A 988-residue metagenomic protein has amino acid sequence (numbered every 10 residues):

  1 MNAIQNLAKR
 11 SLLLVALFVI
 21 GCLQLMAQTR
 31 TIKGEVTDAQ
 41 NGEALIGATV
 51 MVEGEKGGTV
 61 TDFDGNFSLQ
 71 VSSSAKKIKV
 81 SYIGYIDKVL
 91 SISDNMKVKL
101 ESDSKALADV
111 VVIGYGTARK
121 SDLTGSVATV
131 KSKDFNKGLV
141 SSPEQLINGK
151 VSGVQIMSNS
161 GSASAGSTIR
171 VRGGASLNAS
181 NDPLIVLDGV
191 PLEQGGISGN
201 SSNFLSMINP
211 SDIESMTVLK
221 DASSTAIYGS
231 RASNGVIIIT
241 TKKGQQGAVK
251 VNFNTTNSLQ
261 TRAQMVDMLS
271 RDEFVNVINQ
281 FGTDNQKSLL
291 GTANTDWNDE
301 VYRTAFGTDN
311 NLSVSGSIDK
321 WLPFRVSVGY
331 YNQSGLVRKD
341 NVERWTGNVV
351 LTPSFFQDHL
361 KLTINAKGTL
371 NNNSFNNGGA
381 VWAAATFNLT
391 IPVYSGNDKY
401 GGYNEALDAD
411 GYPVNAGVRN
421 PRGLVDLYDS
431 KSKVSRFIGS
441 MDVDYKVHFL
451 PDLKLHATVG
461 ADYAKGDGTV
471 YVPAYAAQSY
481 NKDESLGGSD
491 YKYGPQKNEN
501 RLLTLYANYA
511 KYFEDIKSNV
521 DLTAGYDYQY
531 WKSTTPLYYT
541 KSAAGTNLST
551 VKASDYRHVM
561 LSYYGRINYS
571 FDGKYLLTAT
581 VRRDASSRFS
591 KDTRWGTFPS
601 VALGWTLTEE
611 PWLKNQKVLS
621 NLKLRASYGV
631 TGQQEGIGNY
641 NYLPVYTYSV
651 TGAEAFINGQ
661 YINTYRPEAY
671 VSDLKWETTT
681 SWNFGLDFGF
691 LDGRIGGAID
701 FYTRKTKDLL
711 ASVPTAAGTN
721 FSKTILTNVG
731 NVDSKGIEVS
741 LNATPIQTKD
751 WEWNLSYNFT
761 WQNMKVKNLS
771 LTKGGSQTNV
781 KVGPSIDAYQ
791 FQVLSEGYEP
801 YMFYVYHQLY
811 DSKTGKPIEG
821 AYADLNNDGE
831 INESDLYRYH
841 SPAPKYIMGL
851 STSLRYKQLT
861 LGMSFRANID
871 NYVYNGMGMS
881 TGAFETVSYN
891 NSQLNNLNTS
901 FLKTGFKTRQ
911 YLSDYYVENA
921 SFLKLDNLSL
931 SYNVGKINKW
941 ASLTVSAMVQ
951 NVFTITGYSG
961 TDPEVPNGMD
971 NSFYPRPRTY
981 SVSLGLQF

Functional and structural regions predicted by a protein language model:
M1-F356, L360-T369, N377, I438-G439 (+3 more regions): Short, small/polar-rich motifs associated with maturation and membrane association, primarily at protein termini
Q40, A48, V71, G195 (+5 more regions): Short linear motifs in exposed loops
A44, K56, I86-V89, P191-L192 (+7 more regions): Short, solvent-exposed loop/turn motifs
F135, D182, V275, G282-D284 (+11 more regions): Extracellular/periplasmic, surface-exposed regions of secreted and cell-surface proteins
E144-N148, T724-D733, G774-F803, R838-S853 (+3 more regions): C-terminal extracellular loops and terminal segments of Gram-negative outer membrane beta-barrel proteins
N252-T292, T727, I746-P842, G957: Conserved small-residue
K287-S288, R422, S812, R866-Q950 (+1 more regions): Extracytoplasmic gating/loop element in the C-terminal half of outer-membrane beta-barrel translocons and assembly
S841-Y874: Glycine-rich, aromatic-lined ligand/substrate-binding cores of catalytic and carbohydrate-binding domains
